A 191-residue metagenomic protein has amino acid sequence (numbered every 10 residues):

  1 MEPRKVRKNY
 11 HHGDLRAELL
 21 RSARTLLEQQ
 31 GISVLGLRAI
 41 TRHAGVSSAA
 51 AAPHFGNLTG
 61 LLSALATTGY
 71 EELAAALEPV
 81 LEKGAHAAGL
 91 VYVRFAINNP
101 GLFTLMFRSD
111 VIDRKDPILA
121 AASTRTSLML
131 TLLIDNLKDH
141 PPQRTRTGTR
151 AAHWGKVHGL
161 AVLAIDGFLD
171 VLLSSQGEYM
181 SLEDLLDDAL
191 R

Functional and structural regions predicted by a protein language model:
M1-D14: N-terminal intrinsically disordered/low-complexity leader segments
E18, S22, L26-G60, A64: Helix-turn-helix
L19-L27, G69, L73, Y92: Short hydrophobic clusters on alpha-helical segments that form packing/core surfaces in small helical domains
T67-A88, A120-T124, L130, N136: Amphipathic alpha-helical linker/stalk segments
A76-L102, Q143, R150-H153: Hydrophobic alpha-helical connector segments
L105, W154-L172, D188-R191: Amphipathic C-terminal alpha-helical segment
M106-R114: Short linear capping/connector segments at secondary-structure termini
R114-H140, T147-A152, Q176-L190: Amphipathic alpha-helical packing segments from all-alpha helical-bundle domains
